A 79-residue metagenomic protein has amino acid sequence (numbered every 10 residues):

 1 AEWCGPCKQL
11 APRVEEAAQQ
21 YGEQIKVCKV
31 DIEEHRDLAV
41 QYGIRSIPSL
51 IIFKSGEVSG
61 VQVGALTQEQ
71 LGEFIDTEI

Functional and structural regions predicted by a protein language model:
A1, I32, S55: Active-site loop/turn elements of alpha/beta-hydrolase fold enzymes, especially the short glycine-/histidine-rich
A1-W3, S46: Short pre-active-site segment immediately N-terminal to redox-active cysteine/selenocysteine motifs in thiol-based
C4-C7, L50: The canonical Cys-X-X-Cys-His
Q9-V30: Conserved helix-turn-beta segment immediately C-terminal to the redox Cys motif in thioredoxin-like folds
Q24, H35, S59: Active-site loop signature of alpha/beta-hydrolase-fold enzymes
V30-A39: Structural microenvironment flanking redox-active thiols in thiol-disulfide oxidoreductases
Q41-R45: A short glycine-leucine-enriched loop at secondary-structure breakpoints that most characteristically corresponds
S46, I51-I79: Non-catalytic, surface beta->alpha helical segment in thiol-disulfide oxidoreductase systems
